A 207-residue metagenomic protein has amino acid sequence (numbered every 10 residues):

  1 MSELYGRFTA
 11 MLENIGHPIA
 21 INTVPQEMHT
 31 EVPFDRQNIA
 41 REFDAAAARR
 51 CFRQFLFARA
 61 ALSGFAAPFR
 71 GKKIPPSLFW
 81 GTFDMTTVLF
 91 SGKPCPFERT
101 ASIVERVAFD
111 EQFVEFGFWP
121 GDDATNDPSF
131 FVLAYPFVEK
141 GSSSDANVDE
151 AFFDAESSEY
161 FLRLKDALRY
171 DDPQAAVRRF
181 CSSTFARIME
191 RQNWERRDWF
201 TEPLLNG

Functional and structural regions predicted by a protein language model:
M1-I19, N147-A151, A155-R169: Compact, glycine/acidic-enriched structural inserts
M1-R49: Long, hydrophobic, well-ordered secondary-structure blocks that form the structural core and pocket-lining surfaces
M1-R7, R50, Q54-F57, A176 (+1 more regions): Short amphipathic alpha-helical segments
G16-M28, A67-G81, E190-L205: Short glycine-rich, low-complexity/disordered patches
I21, E98-S102, G207: Intrinsically disordered, low-complexity linker/tail regions enriched in polar/charged residues
R36-P120: Aromatic/basic-lined ligand-recognition segments that form π-stacking hydrophobic pockets flanked by Lys/Arg to engage
E111-E159: Low-complexity, glycine/alanine/valine/leucine- and proline-rich hydrophobic stretches
A151-G207: TerminUS-proximal long segments
